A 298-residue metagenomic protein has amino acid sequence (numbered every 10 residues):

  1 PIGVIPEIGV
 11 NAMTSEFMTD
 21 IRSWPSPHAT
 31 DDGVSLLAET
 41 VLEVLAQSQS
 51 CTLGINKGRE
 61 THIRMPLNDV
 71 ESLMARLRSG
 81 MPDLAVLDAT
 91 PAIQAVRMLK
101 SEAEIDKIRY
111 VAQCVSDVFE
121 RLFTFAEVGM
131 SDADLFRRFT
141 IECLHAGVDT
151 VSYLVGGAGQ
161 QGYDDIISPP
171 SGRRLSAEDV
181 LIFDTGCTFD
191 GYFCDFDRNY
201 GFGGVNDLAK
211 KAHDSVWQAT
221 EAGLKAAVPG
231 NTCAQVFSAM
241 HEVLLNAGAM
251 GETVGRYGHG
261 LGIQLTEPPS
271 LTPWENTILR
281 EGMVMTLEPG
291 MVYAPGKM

Functional and structural regions predicted by a protein language model:
P1-M298: Active-site neighborhoods and metal-handling regions in enzymes and metal-associated proteins
